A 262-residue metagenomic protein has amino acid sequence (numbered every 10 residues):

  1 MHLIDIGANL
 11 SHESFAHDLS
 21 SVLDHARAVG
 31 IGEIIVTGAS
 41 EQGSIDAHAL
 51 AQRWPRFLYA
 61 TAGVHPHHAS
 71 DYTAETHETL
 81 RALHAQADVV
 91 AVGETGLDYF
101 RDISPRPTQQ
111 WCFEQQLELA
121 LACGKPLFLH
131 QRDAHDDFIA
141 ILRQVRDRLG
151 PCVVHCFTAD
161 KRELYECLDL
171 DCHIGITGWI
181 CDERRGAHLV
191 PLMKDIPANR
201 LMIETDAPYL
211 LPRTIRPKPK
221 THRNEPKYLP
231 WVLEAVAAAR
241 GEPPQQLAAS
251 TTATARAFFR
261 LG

Functional and structural regions predicted by a protein language model:
M1-G262: Mid-domain alpha/beta scaffold segments of enzyme catalytic cores
